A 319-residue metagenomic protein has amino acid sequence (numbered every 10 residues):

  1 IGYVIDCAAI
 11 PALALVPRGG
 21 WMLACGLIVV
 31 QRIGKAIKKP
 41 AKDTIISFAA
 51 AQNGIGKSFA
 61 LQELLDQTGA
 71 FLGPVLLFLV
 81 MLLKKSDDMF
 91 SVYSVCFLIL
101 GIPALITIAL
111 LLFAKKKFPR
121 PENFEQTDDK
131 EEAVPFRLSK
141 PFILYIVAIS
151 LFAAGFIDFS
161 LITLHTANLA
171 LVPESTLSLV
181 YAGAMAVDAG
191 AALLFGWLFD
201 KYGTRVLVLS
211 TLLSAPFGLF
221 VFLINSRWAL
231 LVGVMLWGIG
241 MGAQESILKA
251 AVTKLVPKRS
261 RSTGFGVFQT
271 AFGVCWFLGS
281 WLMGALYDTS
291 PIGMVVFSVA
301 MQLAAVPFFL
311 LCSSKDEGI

Functional and structural regions predicted by a protein language model:
I1-V4, D200-L212: Cytoplasmic membrane-interface "Motif A"-like loop-to-helix N-cap segments of 12-TM Major Facilitator Superfamily
V4-G19, L213-N225: C-terminal ends and interior cores of transmembrane alpha-helices in multi-pass membrane transporters/permeases
A9, G20-K38, S150-L151, A229-A243: Hydrophobic core of transmembrane alpha-helices in multi-pass small-molecule transporters, especially MFS/SLC-type
I37-A50, A243-V256: Intracellular juxtamembrane helix-capping segments at the cytosolic ends of symmetry-related transmembrane helices
M81, A191-G203, Y287: Helix-to-loop junctions at the C-terminal end of transmembrane segments in multipass secondary transporters
G101-F124, F308-S313: C-terminal membrane-cytosol helix-exit motif in multi-pass small-molecule transporters
K116-A148: Juxtamembrane intracellular "pre-TM" segments in multi-pass secondary transporters
S160-V180: Short amphipathic helix-loop junctions that connect adjacent transmembrane helices in Major Facilitator Superfamily/SLC
